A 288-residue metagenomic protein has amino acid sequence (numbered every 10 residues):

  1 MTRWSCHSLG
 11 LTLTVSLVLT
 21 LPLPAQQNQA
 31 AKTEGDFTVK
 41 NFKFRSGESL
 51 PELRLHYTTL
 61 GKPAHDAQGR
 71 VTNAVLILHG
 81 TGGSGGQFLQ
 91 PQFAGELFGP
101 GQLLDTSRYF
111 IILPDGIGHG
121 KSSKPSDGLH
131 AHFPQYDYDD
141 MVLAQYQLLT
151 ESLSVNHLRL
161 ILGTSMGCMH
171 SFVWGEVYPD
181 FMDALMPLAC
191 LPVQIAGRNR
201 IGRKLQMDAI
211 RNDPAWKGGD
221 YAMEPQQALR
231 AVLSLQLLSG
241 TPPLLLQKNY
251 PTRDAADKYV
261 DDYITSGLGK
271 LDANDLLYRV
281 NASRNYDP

Functional and structural regions predicted by a protein language model:
M1-C6: N-terminal secretory signal peptides that target proteins for export/translocation
S8-P22: Bacterial N-terminal signal peptides
Q26-V75, G85-Q87: Catalytic-loop region of hydrolases
T58-D127: N-terminal cap/lid subdomain of alpha/beta-hydrolase-fold enzymes
D139-R159: Conserved acidic catalytic loop of the alpha/beta-hydrolase fold
N156-G197: Conserved hydrolase catalytic core segment
F181-M182, M186-S266: Alpha/beta-hydrolase-fold enzymes
D262, D275-P288: Active-site nucleophile elbow and catalytic-triad environment of alpha/beta-hydrolase enzymes
